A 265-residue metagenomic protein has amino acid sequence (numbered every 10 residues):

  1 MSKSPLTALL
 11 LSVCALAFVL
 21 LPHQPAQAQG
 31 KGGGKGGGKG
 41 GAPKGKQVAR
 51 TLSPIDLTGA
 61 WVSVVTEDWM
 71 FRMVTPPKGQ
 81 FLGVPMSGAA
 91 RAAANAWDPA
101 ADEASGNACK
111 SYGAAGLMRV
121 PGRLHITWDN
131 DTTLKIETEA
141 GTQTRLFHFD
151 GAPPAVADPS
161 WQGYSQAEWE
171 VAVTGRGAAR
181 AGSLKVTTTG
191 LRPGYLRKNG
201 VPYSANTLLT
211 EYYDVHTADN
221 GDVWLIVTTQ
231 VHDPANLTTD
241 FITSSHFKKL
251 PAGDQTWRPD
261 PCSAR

Functional and structural regions predicted by a protein language model:
M1-A8: N-terminal secretory signal peptides that target proteins for export/translocation
L9-P22: Bacterial N-terminal signal peptides
P22-R265: PEST-like low-complexity, intrinsically disordered acidic/proline/serine-rich tracts that flank trafficking/processing
